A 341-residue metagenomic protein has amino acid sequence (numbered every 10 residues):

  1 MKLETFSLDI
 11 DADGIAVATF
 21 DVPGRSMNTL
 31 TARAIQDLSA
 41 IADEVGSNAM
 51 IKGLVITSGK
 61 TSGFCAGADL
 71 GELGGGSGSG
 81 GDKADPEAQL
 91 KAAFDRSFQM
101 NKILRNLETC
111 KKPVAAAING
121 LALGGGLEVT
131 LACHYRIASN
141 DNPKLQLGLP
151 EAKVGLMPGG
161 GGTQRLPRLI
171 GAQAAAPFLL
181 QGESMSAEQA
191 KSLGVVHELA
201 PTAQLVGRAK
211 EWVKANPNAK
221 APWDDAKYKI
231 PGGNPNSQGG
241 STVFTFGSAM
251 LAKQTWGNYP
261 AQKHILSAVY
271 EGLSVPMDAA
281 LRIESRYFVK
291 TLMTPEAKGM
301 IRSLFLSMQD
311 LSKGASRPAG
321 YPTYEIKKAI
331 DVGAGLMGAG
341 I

Functional and structural regions predicted by a protein language model:
M1-D21, L131, Q173, P177-Y287 (+2 more regions): Amphipathic alpha-helical segments at domain termini/boundaries
M1-T57, R105: Conserved CoA-thioester-binding segment of acyl-CoA-metabolizing enzymes
G46, R96, V289-K298: Long amphipathic alpha-helix in the N-terminal Rossmann-like dinucleotide-binding domain of NAD(P)-dependent
S58-I103, A122, K153-G155: Glycine- (often His-adjacent) and acidic-residue-rich active-site loop that binds/positions the CoA thioester
G59, N101-V154, P158, F178 (+2 more regions): Glycine-rich beta-to-alpha active-site loop
G71-G80, E128, C133-N140, L169: A glycine- and small-aliphatic-rich helix-loop capping segment at beta-alpha/alpha-beta transitions that lines
T163-Q173: Hydrophobic, secondary-structure "cap" segments at the distal end of domains
